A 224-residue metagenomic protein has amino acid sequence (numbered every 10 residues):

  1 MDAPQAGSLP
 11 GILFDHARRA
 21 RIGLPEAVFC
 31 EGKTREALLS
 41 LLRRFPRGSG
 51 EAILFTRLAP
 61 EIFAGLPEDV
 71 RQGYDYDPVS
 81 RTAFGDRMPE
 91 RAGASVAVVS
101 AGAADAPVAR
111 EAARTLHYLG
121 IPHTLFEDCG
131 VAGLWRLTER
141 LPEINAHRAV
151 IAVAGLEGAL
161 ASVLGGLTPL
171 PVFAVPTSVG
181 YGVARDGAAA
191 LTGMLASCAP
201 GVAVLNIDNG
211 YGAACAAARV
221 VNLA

Functional and structural regions predicted by a protein language model:
M1-Y74: Long amphipathic alpha-helical segments
E36-L38, D105-R110, L134-W135, A154-V163 (+2 more regions): Short glycine/serine/threonine-rich phosphate/pyrophosphate-binding segments that cradle anionic phosphate groups
D69-V70, L167-T168, C198-P200: Short, structured coil segments at secondary-structure junctions
T82-F84, P122-A146, A188-A189, L205: Glycine-rich oxoanion-binding loops at beta->alpha junctions
G93-W135: Glycine-rich phosphate/diphosphate-binding loop of Rossmann-like nucleotide-binding domains
S100, L141-N145, V179-A224: C-terminal binding/interaction regions
E139-T177: Glycine-rich phosphate-binding loop
